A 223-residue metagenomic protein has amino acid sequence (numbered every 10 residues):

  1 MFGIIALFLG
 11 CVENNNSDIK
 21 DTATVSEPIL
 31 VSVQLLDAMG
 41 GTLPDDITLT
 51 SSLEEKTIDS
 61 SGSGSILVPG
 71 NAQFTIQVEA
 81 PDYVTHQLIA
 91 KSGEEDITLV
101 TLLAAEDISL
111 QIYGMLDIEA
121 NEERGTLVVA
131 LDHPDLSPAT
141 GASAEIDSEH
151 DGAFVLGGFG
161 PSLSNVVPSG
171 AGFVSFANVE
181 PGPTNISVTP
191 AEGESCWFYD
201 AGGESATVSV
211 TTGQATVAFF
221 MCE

Functional and structural regions predicted by a protein language model:
M1-I5: Sec-dependent signal peptide recognition, specifically the positively charged N-region followed immediately by
F8-G10: C-terminal motif of bacterial Sec signal peptides marking the signal peptidase cleavage site
V12-T24, K91-E122, A201-E223: Extracellular beta-sheet/turn segments enriched in Thr/Pro/Gly and aliphatic residues
T24-S26, D59, L67-N71, E94 (+4 more regions): Surface-exposed coil/turn segments at beta-strand junctions on protein surfaces, enriched
I29-V31, D37-E54, N71, G125-L127 (+1 more regions): Short, ordered, surface-exposed loop/turn motifs in non-cytosolic proteins
S63-T75, P81, L163-I186, P190-G193: Short Pro-Gly-centered beta-turn/loop motif in secreted/extracellular proteins
Q77-T98, T189-E204: A short, solvent-exposed loop/turn motif at the edges and junctions of modular extracellular/periplasmic domains
N121-A144, V155, F176, P190-D200 (+1 more regions): Primarily extracytoplasmic/secreted proteins and surface-exposed domains characterized by disulfide-bonded cysteine
